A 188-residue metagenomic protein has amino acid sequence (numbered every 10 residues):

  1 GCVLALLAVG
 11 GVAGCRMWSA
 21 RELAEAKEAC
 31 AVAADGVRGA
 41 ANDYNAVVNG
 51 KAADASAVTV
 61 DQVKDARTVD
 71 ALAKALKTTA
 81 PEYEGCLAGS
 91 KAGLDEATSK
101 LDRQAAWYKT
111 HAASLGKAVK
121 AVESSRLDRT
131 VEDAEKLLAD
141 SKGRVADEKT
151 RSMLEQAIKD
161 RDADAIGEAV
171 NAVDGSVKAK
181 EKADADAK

Functional and structural regions predicted by a protein language model:
G1-K188: Amphipathic alpha-helical assembly segments used for oligomerization, scaffolding, or translocation
